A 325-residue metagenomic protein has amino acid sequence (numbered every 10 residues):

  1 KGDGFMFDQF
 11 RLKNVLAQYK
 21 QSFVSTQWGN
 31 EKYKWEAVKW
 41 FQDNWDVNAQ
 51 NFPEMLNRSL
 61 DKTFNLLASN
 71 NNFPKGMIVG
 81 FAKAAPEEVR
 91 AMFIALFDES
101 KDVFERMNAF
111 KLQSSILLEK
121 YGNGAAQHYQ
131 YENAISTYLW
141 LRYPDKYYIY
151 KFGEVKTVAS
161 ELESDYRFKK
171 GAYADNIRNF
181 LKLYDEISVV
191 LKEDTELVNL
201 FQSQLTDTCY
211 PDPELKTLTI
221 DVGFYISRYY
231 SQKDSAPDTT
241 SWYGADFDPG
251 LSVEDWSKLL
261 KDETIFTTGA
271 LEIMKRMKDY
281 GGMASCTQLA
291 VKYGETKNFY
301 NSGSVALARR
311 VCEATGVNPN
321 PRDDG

Functional and structural regions predicted by a protein language model:
G2-H128, P144-T240: An N-terminal alpha-helical hairpin/helix-loop-helix interaction module that forms a charged, gly/pro-flexible surface
Y143-D145, M277-G281: Short helix-capping/hinge SLiMs at alpha-helix to coil transitions
F247-E263: Short, Lys/Arg-enriched N-terminal segment that forms or immediately precedes the first helix of a structured domain
T264-A270: Short helix-coil-helix linker/hinge
M283-V291: Short acidic, hydrophobic short linear motifs in intrinsically disordered regions
T296-R310: Short amphipathic alpha-helical interaction segments
L307-G325: DNA-binding patch around the recognition helix
